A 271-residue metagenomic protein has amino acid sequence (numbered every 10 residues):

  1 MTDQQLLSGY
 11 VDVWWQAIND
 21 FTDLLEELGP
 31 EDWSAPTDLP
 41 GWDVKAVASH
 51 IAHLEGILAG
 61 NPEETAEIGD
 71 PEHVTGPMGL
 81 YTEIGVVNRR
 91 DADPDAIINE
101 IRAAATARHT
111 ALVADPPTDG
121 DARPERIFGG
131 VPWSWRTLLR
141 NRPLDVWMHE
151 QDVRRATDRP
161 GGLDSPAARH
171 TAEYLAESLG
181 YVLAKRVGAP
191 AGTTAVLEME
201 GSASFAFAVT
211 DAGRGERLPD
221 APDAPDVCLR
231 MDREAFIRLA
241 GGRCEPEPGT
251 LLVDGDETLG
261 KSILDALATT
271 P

Functional and structural regions predicted by a protein language model:
M1-G9, I57-A114: Short, helix-capping/interhelical loops that line the mouth of catalytic, cofactor-, or ligand-binding pockets
T2-S49, L58-A59: An N-terminal domain-cap segment
I18-T22, E26, E55-A59, R102-V113 (+2 more regions): Structural signal for well-ordered, non-membrane alpha-helices
E26-T37, T106-L138: Acidic interhelical loop/turn segments
A35-T75, E125-A184: Short, contiguous alpha-helical
R169-F207: A glycine-rich beta-turn/hairpin centered on an aromatic-Pro dipeptide
E198-C228, D232: Acidic/His-leaning functional-site neighborhoods
D220-P271: C-terminal interaction segments
